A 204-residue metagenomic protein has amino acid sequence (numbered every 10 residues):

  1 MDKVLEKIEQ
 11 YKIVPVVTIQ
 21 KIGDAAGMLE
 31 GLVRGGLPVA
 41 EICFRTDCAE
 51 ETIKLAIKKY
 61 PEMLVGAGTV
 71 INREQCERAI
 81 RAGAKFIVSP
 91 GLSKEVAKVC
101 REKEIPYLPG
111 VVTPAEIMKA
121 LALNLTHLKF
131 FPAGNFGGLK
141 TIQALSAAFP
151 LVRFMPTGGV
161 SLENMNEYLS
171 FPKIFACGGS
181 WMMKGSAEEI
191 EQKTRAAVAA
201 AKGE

Functional and structural regions predicted by a protein language model:
M1-A82, E102, L162-E163, A187-E204: Conserved N-terminal beta1-alpha1 strand-loop-helix module at the mouth
V16-T18, P38-T46, M63-I71, A84-L92 (+4 more regions): Catalytic beta/alpha-barrel core
M28, N72-A82, A115-L123, V160-A176: Catalytic cores of alpha/beta
V33-P38, K59-E62, I80-I87, R101-L108 (+3 more regions): Glycine-enriched alpha-helix->loop->beta-strand junction motifs that scaffold or abut catalytic
A67-G68, F154-V160, C177-W181: Glycine-rich beta-strand-to-loop/alpha-helix junction loops that act as flexible
F86, P90-V96, K129-L139, P172-K193: Glycine-rich phosphate-binding active-site loops on the catalytic face of alpha/beta enzymes
V96, C100, E116, I142 (+1 more regions): Aromatic/hydrophobic pocket-lining residues that form π-stacking "cages" and hydrophobic walls in ligand
P114-T126, G138-L145: Anionic-ligand binding region
